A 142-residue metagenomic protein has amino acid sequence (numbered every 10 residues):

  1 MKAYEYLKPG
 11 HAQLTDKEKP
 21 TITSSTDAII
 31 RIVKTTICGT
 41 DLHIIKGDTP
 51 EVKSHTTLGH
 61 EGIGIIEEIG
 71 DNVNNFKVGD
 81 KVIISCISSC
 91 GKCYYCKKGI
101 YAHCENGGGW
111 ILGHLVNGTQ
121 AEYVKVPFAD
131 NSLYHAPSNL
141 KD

Functional and structural regions predicted by a protein language model:
M1-K2: Extreme N-terminal starter segment of soluble prokaryotic enzymes
E5-L7, K46, I66, K97: Residue-level signal for short segments within beta-strands and strand-turn junctions of well-structured beta-sheet
L7, K19-P20, K53-G59, I111-N117 (+1 more regions): Short Gly/Pro-enriched turn/cap motifs at secondary-structure boundaries
K8-G10, S24: Residue-level recognition of beta-strand termini and adjacent short loop/turns
H11-K19: Short glycine/threonine/proline-enriched tight-turn/helix- or strand-capping micro-motif at secondary-structure
P20-T35, D48-Y94, P137-N139: Glycine-rich beta-strand-centered segment in the early N-terminal region that forms part of a ligand/cofactor-binding
T40-K46: Cytochrome P450 core scaffold surrounding the K-helix E-X-X-R motif and the conserved "meander" helix-loop region
K92-D142: NAD(P)H dinucleotide-binding glycine-rich loop of Rossmann-like/cofactor-binding domains, especially the beta1-alpha1
